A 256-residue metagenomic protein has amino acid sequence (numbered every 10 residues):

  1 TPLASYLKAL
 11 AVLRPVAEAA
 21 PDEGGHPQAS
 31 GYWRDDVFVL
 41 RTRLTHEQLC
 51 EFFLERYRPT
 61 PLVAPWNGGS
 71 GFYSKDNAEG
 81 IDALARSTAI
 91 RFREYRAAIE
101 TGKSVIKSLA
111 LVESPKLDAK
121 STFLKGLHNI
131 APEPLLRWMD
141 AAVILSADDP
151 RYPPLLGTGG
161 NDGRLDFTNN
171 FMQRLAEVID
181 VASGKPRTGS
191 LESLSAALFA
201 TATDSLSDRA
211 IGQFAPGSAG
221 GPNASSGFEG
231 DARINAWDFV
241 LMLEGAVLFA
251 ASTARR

Functional and structural regions predicted by a protein language model:
T1-D166: Extended, helix-rich scaffolding/adaptor regions
S121-R256: Basic, glycine-/proline-tolerant helical and adjacent loop/strand elements that line or dock onto nucleic-acid
